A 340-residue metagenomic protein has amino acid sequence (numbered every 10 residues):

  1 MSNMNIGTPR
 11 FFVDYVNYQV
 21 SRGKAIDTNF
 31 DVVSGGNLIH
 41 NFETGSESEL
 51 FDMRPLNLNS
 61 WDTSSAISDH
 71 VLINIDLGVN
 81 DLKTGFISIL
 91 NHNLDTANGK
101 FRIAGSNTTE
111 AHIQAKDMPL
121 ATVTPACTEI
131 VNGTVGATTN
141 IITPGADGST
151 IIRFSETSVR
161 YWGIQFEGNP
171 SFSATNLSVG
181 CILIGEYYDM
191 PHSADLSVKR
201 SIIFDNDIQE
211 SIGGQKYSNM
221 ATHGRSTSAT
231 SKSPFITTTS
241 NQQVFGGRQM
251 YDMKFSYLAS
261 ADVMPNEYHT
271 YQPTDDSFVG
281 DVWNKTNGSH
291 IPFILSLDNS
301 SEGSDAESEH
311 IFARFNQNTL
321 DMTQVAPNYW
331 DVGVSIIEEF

Functional and structural regions predicted by a protein language model:
M1-L72, N80-L82, F86-N98, S106-T134 (+1 more regions): Extracellular/virion structural assembly segments
I75: Short surface loop/edge beta-strand patches of beta-sandwich-type extracellular domains that form ligand-contact sites
